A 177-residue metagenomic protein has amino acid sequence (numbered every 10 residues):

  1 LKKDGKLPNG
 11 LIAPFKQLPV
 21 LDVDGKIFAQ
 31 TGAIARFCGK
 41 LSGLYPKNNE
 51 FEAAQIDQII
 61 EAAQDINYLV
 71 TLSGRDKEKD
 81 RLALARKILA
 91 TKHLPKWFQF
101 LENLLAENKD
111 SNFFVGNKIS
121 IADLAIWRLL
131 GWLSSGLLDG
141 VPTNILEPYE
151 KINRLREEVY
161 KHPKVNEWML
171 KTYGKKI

Functional and structural regions predicted by a protein language model:
L1-F98, E107-K109, K118: GST-like domain detector, emphasizing the conserved glutathione-binding G-site in the N-terminal thioredoxin-like
A33, K151, K164: Residue-level recognition of oxygen-bearing side chains
I56, F114-V141, E147-N153, V159 (+1 more regions): GST superfamily/GST-like fold recognition
N67-G74, W132, L137, E167: Short amphipathic alpha-helical interaction/hinge segments
D80-I88, L138-E147: Acidic, serine/threonine/proline-rich low-complexity intrinsically disordered regions
H93-F100, L129, I152-L155: Alpha-helical packing segments of well-folded alpha/beta enzyme cores
L104: Extended, charge-enriched "interface" segments that sit outside catalytic cores
E158-I177: C-terminal helix/juxtamembrane-tail motif
